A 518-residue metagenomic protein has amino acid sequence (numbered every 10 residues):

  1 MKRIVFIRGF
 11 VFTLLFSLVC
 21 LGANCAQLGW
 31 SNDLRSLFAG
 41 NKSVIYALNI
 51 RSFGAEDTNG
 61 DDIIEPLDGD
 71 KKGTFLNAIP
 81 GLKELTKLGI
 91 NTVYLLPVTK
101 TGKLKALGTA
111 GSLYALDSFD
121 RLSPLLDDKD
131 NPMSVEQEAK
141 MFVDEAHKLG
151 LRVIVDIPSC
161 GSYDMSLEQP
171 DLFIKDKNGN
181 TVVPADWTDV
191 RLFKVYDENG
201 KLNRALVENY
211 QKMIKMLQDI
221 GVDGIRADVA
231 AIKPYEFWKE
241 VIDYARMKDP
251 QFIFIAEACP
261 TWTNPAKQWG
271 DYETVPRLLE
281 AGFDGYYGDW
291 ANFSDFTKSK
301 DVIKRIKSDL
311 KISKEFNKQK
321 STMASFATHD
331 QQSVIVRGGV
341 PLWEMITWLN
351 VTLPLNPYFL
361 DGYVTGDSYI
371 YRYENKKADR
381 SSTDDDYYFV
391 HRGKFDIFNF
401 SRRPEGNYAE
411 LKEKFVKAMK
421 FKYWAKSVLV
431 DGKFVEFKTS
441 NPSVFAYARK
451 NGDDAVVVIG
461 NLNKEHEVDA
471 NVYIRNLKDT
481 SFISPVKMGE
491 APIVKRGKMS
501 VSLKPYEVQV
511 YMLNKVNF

Functional and structural regions predicted by a protein language model:
F10-L21: Bacterial N-terminal signal peptides
A26-R152, C160, Y506, N514: N-terminal structural segment of carbohydrate-active enzymes
L28, V143, K212-K215, D228-T322 (+6 more regions): Active-site-proximal helices and loops of the catalytic beta/alpha 8
R51-F75, A115-E136, V190-V207, V222-I232 (+3 more regions): The substrate-binding groove and active-site-proximal loops of carbohydrate-active enzymes, especially glycoside
T101-D120, S159-W187, K267-G282, R372-D386: Aromatic- and acidic-residue-enriched segments that line the glycan-binding/catalytic groove of carbohydrate-active
Y163-V222, A230-A231: Active-site-adjacent "subsite" loops/lids of carbohydrate-active enzymes
I459-K464: Asparagine-centered strand-capping/turn motif at beta-strand->loop junctions
V494-F518: C-terminal beta-strand-rich structural cap/linker in extracellular carbohydrate-active enzymes
